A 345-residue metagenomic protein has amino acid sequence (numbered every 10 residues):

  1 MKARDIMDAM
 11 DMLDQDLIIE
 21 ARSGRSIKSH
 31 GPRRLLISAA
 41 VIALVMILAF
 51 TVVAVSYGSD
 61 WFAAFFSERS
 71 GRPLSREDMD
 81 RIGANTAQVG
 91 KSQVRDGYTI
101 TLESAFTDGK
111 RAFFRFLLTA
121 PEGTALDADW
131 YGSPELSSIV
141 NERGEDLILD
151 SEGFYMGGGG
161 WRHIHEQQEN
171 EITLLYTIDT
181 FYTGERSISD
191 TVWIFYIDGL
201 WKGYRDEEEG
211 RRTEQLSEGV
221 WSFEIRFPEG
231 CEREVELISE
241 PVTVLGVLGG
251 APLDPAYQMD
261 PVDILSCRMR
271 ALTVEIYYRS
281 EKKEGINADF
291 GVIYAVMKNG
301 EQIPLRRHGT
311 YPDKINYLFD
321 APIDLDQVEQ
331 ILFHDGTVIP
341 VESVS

Functional and structural regions predicted by a protein language model:
M1-G31: Disordered, charged N-terminal biogenesis/targeting segments of membrane/secreted proteins
M10-M12, R33-S70: Single-pass transmembrane signal-anchor helices and their membrane-water interface zones
R22, S29-S38, S104-R111, C267: Short, charged N-terminal helix-start/capping segments
V53-S345: Alpha-helical, hydrophobic structural elements that either
